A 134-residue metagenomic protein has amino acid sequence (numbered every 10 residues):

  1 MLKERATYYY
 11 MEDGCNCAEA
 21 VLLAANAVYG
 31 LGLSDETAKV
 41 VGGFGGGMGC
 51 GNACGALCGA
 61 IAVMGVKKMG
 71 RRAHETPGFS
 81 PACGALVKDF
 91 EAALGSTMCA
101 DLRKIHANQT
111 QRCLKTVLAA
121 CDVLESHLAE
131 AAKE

Functional and structural regions predicted by a protein language model:
M1, N16, A20, D35 (+5 more regions): Conserved active-site and cofactor/substrate-binding residues in soluble primary-metabolism enzymes
M1-E12: Polybasic, low-complexity association/targeting segments
Y10-D13, C50-N52: Solvent-exposed loop and edge beta-strand segments that line ligand/cofactor-binding and catalytic clefts
L22-V41, E91-T97: Acidic-glycine-rich active-site phosphate/pyrophosphate-binding loop
L23-A27, A62-M69, D122-S126: Short glycine/serine- and small hydrophobic-enriched flexible loop segments
V28-K39, G65-A82: Phosphate-handling active-site elements
G43-V66: Glycine/serine-rich anion-binding loops at beta->alpha junctions that coordinate negatively charged ligand groups
G78-E134: C-terminal binding/interaction regions
